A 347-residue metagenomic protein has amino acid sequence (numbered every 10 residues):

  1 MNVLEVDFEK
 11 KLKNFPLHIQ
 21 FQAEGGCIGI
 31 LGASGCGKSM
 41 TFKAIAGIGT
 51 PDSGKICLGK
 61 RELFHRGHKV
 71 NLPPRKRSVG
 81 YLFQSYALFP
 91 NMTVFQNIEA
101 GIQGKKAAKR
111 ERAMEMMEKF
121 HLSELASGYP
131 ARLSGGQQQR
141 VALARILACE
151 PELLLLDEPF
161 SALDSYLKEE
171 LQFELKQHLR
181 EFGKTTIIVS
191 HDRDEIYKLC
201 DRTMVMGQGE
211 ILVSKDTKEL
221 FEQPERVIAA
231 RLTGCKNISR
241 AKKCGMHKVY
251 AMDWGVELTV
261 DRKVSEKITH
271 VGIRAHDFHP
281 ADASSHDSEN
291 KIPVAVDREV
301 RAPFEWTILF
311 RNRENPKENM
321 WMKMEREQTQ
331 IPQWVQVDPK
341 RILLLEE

Functional and structural regions predicted by a protein language model:
N2, V6-A33, S39-M40, G47-T50 (+3 more regions): Non-catalytic connector elements of ABC transporters
S39-F42, V141: ABC ATPase nucleotide-binding domain helices that frame the ATP-binding cleft
K43-A44, R202: The short alpha-helix immediately C-terminal to the Walker A/P-loop
I48, K76-V79, F83-N91, D192: Catalytic "switch" loops of ABC-type ATPases
G54-R66: Conserved ABC transporter NBD signature motif
L63-G80, G104, L220: ABC ATPase NBD coupling module
S78, T93-I228: ABC ATPase nucleotide-binding domains
F221-C244, H270-G272: C-terminal boundary and immediately downstream tail of ABC-type ATPase nucleotide-binding domains
